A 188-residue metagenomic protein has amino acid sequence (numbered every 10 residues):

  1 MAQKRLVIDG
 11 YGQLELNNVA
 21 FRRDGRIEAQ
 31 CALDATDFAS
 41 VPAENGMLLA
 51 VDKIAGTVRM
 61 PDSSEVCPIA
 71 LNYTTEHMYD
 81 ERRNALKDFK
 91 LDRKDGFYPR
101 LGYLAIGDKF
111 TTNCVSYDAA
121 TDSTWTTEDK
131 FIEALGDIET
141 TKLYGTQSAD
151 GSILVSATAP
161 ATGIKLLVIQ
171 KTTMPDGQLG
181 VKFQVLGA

Functional and structural regions predicted by a protein language model:
M1-A188: Surface-exposed, low-hydrophobicity beta-strand/loop segments enriched in small/polar/acidic residues
